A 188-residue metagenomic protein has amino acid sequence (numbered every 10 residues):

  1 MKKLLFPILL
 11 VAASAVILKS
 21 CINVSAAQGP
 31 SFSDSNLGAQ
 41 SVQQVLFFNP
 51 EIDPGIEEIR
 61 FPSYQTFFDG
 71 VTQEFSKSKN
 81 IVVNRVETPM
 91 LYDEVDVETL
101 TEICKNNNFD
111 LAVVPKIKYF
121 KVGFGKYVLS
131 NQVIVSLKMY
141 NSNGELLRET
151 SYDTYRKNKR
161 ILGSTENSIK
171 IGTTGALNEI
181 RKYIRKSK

Functional and structural regions predicted by a protein language model:
M1-C21: Sec-dependent bacterial lipoprotein signal peptides
I17-I81, Y183-K188: A structural "domain/chain start" motif
C21-Q43, N106, Y140-K188: C-terminal/domain-edge helix-coil "capping" segments
F48-I52, V86, K116-K118: Active-site-proximal beta-strand/loop segments in catalytic clefts of secreted hydrolases
E58-T66, E94, G163-T174: Soluble non-cytosolic domains of exported or imported proteins
F68, T72, V97-T101, L177 (+1 more regions): Extracytoplasmic/secreted envelope proteins and their assembly/folding machinery, especially bacterial periplasmic
Q73-V95: Short beta-strand->alpha-helix linker/helix-N-cap micro-motif that forms a surface specificity/interaction loop
E94-L147, K157-K159: Surface-exposed short loop/turn segments
